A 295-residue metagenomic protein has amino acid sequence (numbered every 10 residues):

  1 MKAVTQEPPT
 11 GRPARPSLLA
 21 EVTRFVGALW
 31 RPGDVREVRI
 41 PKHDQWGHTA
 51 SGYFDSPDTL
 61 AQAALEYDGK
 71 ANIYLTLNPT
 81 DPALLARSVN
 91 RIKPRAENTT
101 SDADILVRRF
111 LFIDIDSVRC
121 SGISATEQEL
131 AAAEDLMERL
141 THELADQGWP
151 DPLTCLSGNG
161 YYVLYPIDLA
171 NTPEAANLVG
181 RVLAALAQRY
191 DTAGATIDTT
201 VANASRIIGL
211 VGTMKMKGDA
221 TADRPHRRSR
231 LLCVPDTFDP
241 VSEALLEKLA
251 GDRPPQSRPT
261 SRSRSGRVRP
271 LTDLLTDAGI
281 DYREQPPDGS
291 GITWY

Functional and structural regions predicted by a protein language model:
K2-N159, P166-A185, R267, L271 (+1 more regions): Signature for HUH/AEP ssDNA processing cores
R39-W46, Y161, D223-R227, G251-S257 (+1 more regions): Short acidic (Asp/Glu) and glycine-rich catalytic loops that position anionic groups and cofactors
R108, L156-Y161, A202-I207, S290: Short Gly/Ser/Thr- and Asp/Glu-enriched loop/turn motifs at secondary-structure junctions
A184-T221, V241: Flexible helix-coil linker/hinge segments at domain or subdomain boundaries
A222-V268: Long, charge-rich alpha-helical interaction segments
P255-Y295: N-terminal structured subdomain of primase-like DNA metabolism proteins
